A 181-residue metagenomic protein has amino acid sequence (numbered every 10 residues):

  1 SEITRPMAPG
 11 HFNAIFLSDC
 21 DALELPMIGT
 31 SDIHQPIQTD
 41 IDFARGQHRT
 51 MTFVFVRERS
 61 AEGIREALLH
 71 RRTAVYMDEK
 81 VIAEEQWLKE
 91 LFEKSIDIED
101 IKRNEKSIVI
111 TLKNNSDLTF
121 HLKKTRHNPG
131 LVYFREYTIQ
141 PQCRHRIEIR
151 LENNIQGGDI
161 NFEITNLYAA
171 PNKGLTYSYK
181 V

Functional and structural regions predicted by a protein language model:
S1-F43: Domain-core and long-helix interface of multi-subunit machines
P26, S31-V181: C-terminal functional module detector
